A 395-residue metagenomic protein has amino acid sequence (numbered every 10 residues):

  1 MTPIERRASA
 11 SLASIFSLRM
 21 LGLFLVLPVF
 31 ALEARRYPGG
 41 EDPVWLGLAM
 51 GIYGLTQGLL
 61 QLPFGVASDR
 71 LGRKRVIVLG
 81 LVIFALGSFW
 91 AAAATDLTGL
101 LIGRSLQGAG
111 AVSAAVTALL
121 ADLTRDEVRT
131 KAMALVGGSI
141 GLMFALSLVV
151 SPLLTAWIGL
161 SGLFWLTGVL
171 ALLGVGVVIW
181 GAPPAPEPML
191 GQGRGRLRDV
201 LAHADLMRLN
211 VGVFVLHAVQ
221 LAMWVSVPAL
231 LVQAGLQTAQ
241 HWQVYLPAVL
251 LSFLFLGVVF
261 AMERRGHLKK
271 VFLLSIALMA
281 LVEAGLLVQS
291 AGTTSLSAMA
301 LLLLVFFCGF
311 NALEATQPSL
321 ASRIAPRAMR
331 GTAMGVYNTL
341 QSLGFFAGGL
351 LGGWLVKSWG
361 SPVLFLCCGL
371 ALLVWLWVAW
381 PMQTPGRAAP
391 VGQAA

Functional and structural regions predicted by a protein language model:
M1-E5, A182-G212: Juxtamembrane intracellular "pre-TM" segments in multi-pass secondary transporters
G54-L62, F144-A145, V249-G257, F345-F346: Residue-level signature of mid-helix packing/kink "hotspots" within the transmembrane helices of 12-pass Major
L59-T95: Conserved MFS/SLC helix-loop-helix module at the cytosolic interface between two early adjacent transmembrane helices
L60-G72, L254-L268, V356: Helix-to-loop junctions at the C-terminal end of transmembrane segments in multipass secondary transporters
G103-G141: Cytoplasmic helix-loop-helix junction between adjacent transmembrane helices in 12-TM secondary transporters
V112-T124, A312-A325: Intracellular juxtamembrane helix-capping segments at the cytosolic ends of symmetry-related transmembrane helices
G168-E187, V378-M382: C-terminal membrane-cytosol helix-exit motif in multi-pass small-molecule transporters
K270-Q317: C-terminal transmembrane helical hairpin of 12-TM major facilitator-type secondary transporters
